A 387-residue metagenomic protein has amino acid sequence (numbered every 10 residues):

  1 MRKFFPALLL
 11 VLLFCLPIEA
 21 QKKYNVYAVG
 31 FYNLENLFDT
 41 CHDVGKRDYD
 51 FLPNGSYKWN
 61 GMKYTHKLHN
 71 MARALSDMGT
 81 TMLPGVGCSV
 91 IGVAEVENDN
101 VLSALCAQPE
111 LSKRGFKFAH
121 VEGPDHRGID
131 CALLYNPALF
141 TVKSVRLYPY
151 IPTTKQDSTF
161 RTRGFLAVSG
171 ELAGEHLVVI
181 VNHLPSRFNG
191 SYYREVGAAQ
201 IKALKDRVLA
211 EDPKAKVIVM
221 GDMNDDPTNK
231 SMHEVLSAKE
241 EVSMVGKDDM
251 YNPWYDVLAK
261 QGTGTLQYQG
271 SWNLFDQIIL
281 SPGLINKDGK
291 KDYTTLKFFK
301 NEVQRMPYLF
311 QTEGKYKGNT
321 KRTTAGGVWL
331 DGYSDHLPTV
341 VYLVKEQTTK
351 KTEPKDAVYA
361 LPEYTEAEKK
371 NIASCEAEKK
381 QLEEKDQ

Functional and structural regions predicted by a protein language model:
M1-F4: Positively charged n-region of N-terminal signal peptides that target proteins for export
P6-C15: Bacterial N-terminal signal peptides
A20-Q108, A119-I129, A199, T312-K317 (+1 more regions): N-terminal, active-site-proximal structural segment of metallo-dependent hydrolase catalytic domains
A20-Q21, D206-A215, D225-D386: Metal-dependent phosphoester-hydrolase catalytic domains
A28-N36, S144-R146, H176-S186: Active-site-proximal beta-strand elements of phosphoester/diester hydrolases
E35, E97, P185, M223-D226 (+1 more regions): Catalytic metal-binding/acid-base residues of hydrolase active sites
V90, V96-H176: Structured beta-strand-rich core segments of catalytic domains in phosphoester-bond hydrolases
S191-P213: A long, amphipathic alpha-helix that forms part of the scaffold/cap immediately adjacent to metal-dependent active
